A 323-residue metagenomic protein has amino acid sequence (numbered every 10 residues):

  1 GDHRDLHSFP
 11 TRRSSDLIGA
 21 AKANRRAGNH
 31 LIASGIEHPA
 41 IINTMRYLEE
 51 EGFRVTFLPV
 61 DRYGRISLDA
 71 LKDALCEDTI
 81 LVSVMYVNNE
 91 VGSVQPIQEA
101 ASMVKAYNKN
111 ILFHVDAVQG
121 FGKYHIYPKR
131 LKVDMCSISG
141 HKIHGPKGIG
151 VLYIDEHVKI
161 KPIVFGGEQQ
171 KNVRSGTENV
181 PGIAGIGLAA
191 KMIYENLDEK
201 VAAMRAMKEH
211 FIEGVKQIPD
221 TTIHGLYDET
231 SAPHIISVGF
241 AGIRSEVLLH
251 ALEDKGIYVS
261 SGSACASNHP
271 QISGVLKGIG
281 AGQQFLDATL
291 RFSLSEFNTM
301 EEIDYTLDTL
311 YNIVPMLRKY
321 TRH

Functional and structural regions predicted by a protein language model:
G1-H7: Short, exposed "boundary/linker" segments that immediately precede the start of a downstream structural module
S8, R12-H323: Pyridoxal 5′-phosphate
